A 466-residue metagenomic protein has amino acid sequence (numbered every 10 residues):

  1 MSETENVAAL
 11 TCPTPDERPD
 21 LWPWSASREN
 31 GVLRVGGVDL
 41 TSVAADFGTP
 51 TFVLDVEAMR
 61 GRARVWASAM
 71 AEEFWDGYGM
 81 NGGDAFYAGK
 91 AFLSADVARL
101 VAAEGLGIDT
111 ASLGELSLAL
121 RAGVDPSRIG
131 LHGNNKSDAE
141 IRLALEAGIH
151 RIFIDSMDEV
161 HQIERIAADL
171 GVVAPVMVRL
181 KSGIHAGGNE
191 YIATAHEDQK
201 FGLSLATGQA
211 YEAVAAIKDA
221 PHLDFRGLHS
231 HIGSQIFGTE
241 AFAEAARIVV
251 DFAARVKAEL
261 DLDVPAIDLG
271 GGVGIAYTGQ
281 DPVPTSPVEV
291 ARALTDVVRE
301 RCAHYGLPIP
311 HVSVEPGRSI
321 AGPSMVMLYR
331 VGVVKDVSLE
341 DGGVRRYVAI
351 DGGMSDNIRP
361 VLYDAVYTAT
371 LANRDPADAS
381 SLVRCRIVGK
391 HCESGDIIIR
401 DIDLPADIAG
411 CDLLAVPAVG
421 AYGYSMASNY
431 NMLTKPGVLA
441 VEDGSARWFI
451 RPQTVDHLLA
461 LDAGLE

Functional and structural regions predicted by a protein language model:
M1-P175, D219-A220, D224, D263 (+1 more regions): A charged N-terminal "starter" segment
S2-D16, G183-K335, E442: Active-site loop/helix belt of alpha/beta enzymes
D39, D55-A58, R62, W66 (+19 more regions): General structural feature for long, well-ordered alpha-helical segments within catalytic domains of soluble enzymes
M70-G79, A167-L170, V256-L260, R299-G306 (+1 more regions): Alpha-helix termini
A88, P175-K181, H229-H231, D268-G270 (+2 more regions): Short beta-strand segments
A91-L93, G114, N135-S137, S156-D158 (+7 more regions): Active-site-proximal loop/turn and secondary-structure-junction residues that shape catalytic pockets, frequently
V97-A98, R121, I141-E146, I163-I166 (+6 more regions): Short acidic, glycine/serine/threonine-rich loops at helix termini
A293-A303, L307-E466: Charged (often Lys/Glu-rich) extended helix/loop segments that serve as interaction or gating elements
